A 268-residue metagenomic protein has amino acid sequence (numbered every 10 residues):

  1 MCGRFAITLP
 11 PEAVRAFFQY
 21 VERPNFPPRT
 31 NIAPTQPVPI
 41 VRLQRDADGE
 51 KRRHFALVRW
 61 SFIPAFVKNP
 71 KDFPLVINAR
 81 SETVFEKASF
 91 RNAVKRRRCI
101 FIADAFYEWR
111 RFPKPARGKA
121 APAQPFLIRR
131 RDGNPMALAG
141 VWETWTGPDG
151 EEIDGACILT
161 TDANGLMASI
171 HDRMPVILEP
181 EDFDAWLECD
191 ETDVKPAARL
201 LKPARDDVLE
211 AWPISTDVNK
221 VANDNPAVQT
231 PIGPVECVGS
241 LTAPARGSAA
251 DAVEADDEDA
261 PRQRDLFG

Functional and structural regions predicted by a protein language model:
M1-G268: Short linear sequence motif anchored by a di-proline
